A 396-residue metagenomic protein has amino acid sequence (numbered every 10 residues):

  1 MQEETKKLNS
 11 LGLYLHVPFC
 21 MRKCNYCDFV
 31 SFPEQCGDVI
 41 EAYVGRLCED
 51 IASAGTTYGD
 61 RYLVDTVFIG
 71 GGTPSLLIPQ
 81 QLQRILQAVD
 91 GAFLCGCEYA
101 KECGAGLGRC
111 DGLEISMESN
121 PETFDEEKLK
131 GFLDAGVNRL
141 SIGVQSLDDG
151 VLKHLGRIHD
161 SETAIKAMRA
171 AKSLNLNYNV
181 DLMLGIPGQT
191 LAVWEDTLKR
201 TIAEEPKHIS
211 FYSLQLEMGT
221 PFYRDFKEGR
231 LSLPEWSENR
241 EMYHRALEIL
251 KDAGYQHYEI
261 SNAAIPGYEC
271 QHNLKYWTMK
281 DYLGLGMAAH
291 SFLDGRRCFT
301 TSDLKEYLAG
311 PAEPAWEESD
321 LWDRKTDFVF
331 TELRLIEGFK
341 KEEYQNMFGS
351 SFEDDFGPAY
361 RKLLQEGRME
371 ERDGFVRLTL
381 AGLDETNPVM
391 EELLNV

Functional and structural regions predicted by a protein language model:
M1-L13, D60-R61: N-terminal [4Fe-4S]-dependent radical SAM core
L8-L11, S31-A54, L63-C97, C110-S350: C-terminal scaffold of the Radical SAM
P18-S31: Local cysteine-cluster metal-coordination motifs and their immediate loop/turn environment, predominantly Fe-S cluster
S350-K362: Short amphipathic alpha-helical interaction segments
L364-G374: A short, conserved structural fragment
F375-T379: Minor-groove-contacting beta-hairpin "wing" of winged helix-turn-helix DNA-binding domains
A381-V396: Short, amphipathic alpha-helical interaction segments positioned at domain boundaries
